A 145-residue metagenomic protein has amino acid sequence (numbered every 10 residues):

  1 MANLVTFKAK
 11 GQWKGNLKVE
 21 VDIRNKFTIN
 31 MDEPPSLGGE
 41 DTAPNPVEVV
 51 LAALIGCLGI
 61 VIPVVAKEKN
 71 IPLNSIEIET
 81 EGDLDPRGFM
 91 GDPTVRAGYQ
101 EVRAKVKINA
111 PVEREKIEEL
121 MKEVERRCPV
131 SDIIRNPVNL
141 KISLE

Functional and structural regions predicted by a protein language model:
M1-A52, P63-E145: Extended beta-strand/beta-hairpin segments
L54-L58: Alpha-helical metal-binding/catalytic segments enriched in His/Glu/Asp
